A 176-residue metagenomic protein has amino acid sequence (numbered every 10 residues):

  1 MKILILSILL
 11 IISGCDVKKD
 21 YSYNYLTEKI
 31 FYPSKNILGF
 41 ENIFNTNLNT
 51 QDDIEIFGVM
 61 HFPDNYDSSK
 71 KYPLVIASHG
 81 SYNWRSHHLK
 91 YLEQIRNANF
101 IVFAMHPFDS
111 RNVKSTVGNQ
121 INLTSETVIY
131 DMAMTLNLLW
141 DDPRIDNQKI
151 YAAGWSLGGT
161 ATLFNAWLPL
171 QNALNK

Functional and structural regions predicted by a protein language model:
K19-K70: N-terminal cap/lid segment of alpha/beta-hydrolase-fold proteins
N42-F44, S81-Y82, S86-K90, Q94-N97 (+3 more regions): Cap/lid segment of the alpha/beta-hydrolase catalytic domain
Y72, S78-N83: Active-site glycine-rich loops that stabilize anionic/oxyanionic intermediates across multiple enzyme folds
L74, N99-F103, Y151: A fold-wide structural signal in alpha/beta-hydrolase
Q120-P143, F164: Alpha/beta-hydrolase active-site loop
I145-S156: Alpha/beta-hydrolase fold nucleophile elbow
G159-N172: Short glycine-enriched nucleophile-adjacent loop and the immediately C-terminal alpha-helix near the catalytic center
